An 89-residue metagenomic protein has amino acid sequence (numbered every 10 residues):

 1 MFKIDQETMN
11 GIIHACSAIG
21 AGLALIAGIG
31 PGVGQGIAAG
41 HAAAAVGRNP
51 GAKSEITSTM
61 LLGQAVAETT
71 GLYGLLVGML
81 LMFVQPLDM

Functional and structural regions predicted by a protein language model:
M1-M89: Hydrophobic alpha-helical transmembrane segments of small proteolipidic membrane proteins, enriched in energy-coupled
